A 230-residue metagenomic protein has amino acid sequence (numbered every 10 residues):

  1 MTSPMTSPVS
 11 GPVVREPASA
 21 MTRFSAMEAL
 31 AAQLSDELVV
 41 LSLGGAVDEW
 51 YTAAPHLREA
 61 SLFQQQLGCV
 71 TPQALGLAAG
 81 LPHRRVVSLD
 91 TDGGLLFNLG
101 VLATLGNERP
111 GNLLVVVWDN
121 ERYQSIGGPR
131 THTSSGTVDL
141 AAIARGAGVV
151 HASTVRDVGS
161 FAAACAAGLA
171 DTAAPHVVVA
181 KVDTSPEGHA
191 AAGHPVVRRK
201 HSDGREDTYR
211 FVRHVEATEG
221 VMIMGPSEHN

Functional and structural regions predicted by a protein language model:
M1-P4, G193-N230: SAM-dependent methyltransferases
P12-P17: A detector for short, charged/polar N-terminal pre-domain segments
A20-E28, Q33, T52-H201, Y209: Thiamine diphosphate
E37-L57: Acidic-glycine-rich active-site phosphate/pyrophosphate-binding loop
